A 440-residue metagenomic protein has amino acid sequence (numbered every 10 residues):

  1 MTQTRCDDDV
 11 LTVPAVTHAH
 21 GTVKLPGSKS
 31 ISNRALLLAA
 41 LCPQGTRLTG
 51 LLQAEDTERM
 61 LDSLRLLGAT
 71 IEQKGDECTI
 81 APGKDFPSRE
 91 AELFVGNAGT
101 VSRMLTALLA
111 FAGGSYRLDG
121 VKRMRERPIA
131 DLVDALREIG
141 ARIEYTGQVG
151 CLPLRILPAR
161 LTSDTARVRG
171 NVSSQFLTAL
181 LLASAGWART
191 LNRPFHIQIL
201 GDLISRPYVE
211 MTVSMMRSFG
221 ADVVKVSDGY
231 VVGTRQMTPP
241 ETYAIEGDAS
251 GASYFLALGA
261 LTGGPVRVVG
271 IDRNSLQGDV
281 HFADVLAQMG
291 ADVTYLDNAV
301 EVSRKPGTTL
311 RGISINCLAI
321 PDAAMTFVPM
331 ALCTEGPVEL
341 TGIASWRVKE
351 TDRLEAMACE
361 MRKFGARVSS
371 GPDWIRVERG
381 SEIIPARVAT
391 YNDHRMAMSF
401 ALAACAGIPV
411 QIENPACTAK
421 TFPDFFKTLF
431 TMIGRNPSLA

Functional and structural regions predicted by a protein language model:
M1-A440: Structural preference for solvent-exposed beta-strand-turn elements and adjacent flexible terminal/loop segments within
